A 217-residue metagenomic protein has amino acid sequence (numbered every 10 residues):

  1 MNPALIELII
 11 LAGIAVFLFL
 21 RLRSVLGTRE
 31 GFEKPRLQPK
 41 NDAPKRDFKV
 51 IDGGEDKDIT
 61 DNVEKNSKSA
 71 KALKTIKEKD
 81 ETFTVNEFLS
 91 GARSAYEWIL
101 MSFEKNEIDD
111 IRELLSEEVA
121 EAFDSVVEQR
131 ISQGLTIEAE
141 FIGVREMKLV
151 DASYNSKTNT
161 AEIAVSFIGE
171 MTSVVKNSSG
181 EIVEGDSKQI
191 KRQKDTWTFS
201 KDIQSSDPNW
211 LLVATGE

Functional and structural regions predicted by a protein language model:
N2, I9-S94, K176-S179: Juxtamembrane and targeting peptides
P3-A4, L11-A12, K74, T136-A139 (+1 more regions): Intrinsically disordered, low-complexity segments enriched in polar/charged residues with Gly/Pro, especially when
L5, E30, D80, E87 (+3 more regions): Solvent-exposed, flexible loop/coil residues
E7, L20, D109, W197: Short alpha-helical basic/polar micro-motif
A15, S24-G27, F32-E33, E55 (+9 more regions): Residue-level detector of solvent-exposed, low-hydrophobicity positions
L18, A70, T75-R93, S102 (+3 more regions): A composition-biased, non-transmembrane "mature-region" signal
E55-V144: Core segments of small alpha/beta cavity-forming domains
D110-E217: Structured, amphipathic secondary-structure segments that form assembly/contact surfaces in multi-subunit
